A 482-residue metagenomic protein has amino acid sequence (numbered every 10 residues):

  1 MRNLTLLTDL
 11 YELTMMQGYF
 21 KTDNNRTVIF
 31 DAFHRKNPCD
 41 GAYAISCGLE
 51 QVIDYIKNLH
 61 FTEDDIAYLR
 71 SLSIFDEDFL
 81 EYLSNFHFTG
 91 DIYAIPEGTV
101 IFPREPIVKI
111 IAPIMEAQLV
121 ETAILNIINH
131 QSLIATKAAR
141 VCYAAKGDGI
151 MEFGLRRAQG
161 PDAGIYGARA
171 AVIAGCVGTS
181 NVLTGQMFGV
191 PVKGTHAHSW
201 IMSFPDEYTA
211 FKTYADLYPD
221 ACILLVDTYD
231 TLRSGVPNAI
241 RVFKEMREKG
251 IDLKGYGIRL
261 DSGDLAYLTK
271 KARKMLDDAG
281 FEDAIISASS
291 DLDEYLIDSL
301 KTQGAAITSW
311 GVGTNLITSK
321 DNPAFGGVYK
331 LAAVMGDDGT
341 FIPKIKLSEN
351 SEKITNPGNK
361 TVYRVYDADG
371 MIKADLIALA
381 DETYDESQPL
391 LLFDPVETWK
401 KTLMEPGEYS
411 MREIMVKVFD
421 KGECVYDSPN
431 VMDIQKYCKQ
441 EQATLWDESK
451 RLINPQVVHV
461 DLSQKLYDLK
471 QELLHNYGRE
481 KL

Functional and structural regions predicted by a protein language model:
M1-R26, C39-G41, A279, L292-L482: Gly/Ser/Thr/Ala-enriched C-terminal appendages of enzymes
M1-T27, K36-P38, I74, L80-T89 (+5 more regions): Buried, small/hydrophobic-residue-enriched core segments of structured protein domains
V28-S84: N-terminal, Lys/Arg-enriched amphipathic/low-complexity engagement segments that precede the first folded domain
D54-L59, A94-E97, I101: An N-terminal, globular interaction/scaffold subdomain
I56, V120, I124-I128, C438 (+1 more regions): Short amphipathic C-terminal alpha-helix that caps PH/PH-like domains
A67-Y68, T136-R140, G154, K450-V457: Short coil/turn segments at secondary-structure boundaries
I92-G98, M411-I414: Short acidic, Pro/Gly- and aromatic-enriched capping/linker segments at domain boundaries
G149-E152, P191-G194, A221-L224, Y256-G257 (+5 more regions): Structural motif
